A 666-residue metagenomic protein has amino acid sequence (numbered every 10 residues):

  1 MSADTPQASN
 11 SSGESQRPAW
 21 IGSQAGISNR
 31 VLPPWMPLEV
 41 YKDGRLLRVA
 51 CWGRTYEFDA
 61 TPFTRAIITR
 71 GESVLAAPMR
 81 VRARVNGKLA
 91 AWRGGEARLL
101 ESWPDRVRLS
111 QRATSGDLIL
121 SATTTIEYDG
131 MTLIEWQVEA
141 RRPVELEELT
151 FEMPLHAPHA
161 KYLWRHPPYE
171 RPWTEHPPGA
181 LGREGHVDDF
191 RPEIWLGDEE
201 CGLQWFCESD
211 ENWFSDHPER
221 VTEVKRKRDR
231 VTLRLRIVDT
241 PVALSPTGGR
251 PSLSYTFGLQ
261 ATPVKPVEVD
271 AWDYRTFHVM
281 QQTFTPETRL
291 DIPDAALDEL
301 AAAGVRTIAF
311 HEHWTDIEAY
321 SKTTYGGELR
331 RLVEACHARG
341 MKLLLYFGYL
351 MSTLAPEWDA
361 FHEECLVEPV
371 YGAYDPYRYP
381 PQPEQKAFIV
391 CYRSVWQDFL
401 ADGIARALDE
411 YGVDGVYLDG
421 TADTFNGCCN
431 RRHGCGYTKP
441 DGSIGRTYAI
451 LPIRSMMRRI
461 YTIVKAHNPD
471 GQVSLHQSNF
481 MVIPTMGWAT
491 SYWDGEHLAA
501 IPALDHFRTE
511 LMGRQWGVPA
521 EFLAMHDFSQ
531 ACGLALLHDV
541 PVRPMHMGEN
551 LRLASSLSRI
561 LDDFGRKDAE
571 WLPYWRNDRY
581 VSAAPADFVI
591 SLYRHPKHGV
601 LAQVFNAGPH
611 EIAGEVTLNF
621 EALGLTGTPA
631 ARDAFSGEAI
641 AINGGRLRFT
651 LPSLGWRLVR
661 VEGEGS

Functional and structural regions predicted by a protein language model:
T5-G249: Beta-strand/loop-rich accessory regions of lumenal/periplasmic or secreted enzymes, predominantly carbohydrate-active
S9-F58, S254-D316: An acidic-aromatic substrate-binding cleft motif
T276-L290, H311-G326, P381-A401, G412 (+1 more regions): The substrate-binding groove and active-site-proximal loops of carbohydrate-active enzymes, especially glycoside
E287-A302, W396-D409, F528: Short, acidic/polar
L329, L343-Y411: Active-site-adjacent "subsite" loops/lids of carbohydrate-active enzymes
C391-M486, H497-L498, R508: Active-site neighborhood of glycoside hydrolase catalytic domains
A449-T626, R632-F635: Active-site-proximal substrate-binding groove within the catalytic cores of carbohydrate-active enzymes
N643-S666: C-terminal beta-strand-rich structural cap/linker in extracellular carbohydrate-active enzymes
